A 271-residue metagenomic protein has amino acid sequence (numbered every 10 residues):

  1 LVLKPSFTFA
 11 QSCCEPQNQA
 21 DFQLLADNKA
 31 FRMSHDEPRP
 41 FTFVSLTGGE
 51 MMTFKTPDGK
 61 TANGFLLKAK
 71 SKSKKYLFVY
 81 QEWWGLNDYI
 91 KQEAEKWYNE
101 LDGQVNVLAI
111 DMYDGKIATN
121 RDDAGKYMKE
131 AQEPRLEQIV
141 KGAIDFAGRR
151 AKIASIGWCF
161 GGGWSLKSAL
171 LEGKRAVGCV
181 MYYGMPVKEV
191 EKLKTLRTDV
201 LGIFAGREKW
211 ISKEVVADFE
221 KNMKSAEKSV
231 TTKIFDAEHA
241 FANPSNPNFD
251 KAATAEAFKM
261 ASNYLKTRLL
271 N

Functional and structural regions predicted by a protein language model:
S12-S45, E50-A147, S245: Serine-hydrolase catalytic machinery in alpha/beta-hydrolase-like enzymes
Q92-E93, S212-N222: Short alpha-helix in the alpha/beta-hydrolase fold that links the catalytic acid
A147-W158: Alpha/beta-hydrolase fold nucleophile elbow
G157-G161, S165: Gly/Ala-rich beta-loop-alpha elbow adjacent to hydrolase catalytic centers
R175-M185: A conserved short beta-strand
G202-F204: Short beta-strand/loop motif that positions the catalytic acidic residue of the alpha/beta-hydrolase fold
R207-I211: Acidic catalytic loop of the alpha/beta-hydrolase fold
A226-N271: C-terminal catalytic histidine-bearing segment of alpha/beta-hydrolase fold enzymes
